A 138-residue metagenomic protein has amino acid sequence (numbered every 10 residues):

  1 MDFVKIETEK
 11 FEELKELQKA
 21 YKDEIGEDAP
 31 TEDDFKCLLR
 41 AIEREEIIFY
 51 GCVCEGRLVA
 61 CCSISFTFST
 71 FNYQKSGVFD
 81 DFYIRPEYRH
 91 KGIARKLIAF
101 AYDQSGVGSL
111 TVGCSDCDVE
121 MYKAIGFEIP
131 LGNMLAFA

Functional and structural regions predicted by a protein language model:
M1-E16: A short beta-loop-alpha structural element at the N-terminal edge of CoA-dependent acyl/N-acetyltransferase catalytic
E16-A29, T70: Helix-loop element at the rim of GNAT/NAT acetyltransferase active sites that forms part of the acceptor-substrate
A29-F49: Active-site rim helix/loop that mediates acceptor-substrate recognition in acyltransferases
G51, R57-F66, V78, Y83: Conserved beta-strand in the GNAT
T67, R85, S115: Residue-level recognition of the GNAT/N-acetyltransferase active site
T67-F79, R89: A conserved beta-turn-beta hairpin within the catalytic core of GNAT-like acetyltransferases that forms part
I84, H90-D103, A124: Conserved acetyl-CoA-binding loop-helix of GNAT-fold acetyltransferases
R95, L110-T111, D116-F137: Conserved active-site alpha-helix within GNAT-family acetyltransferase domains
